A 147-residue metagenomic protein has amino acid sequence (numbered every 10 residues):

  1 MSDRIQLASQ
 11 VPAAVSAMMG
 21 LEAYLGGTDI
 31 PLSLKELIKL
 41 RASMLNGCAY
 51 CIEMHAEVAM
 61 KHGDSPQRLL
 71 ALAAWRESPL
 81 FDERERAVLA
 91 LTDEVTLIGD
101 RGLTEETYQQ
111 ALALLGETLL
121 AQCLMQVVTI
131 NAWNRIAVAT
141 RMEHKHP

Functional and structural regions predicted by a protein language model:
M1-P147: Hydrophobic alpha-helical segments
